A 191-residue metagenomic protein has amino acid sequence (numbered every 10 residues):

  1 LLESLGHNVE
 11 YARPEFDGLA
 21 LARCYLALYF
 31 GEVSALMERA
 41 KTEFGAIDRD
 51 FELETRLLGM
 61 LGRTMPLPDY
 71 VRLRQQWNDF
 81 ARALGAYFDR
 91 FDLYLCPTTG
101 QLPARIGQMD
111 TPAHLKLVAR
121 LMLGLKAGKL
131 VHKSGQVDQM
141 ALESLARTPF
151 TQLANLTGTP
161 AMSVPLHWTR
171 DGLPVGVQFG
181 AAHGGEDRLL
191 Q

Functional and structural regions predicted by a protein language model:
L1-G18, M37: Acidic-enriched catalytic cores of C-N bond-cleaving enzymes acting on peptides and small amides
L1-N8, V71, R82, V137-Q191: Structural helix-boundary/capping segments
E15, G31, A182-G184: Short, surface-exposed acidic/glycine-rich loop or hinge patches that mediate macromolecular interfaces
D17-A20, Y25, A104, R170-D171: Short secondary-structure capping/turn micro-motifs that flank functional sites
A22-Y29, D110-P112, V177-G180: Short low-complexity, flexible loop/linker segments enriched in glycine and/or proline with clustered acidic
F30-G85, T98-D138, P165-L166, D171-L173: Short helix-loop capping/hinge segments that flank enzyme active sites or metal/cofactor-binding pockets
